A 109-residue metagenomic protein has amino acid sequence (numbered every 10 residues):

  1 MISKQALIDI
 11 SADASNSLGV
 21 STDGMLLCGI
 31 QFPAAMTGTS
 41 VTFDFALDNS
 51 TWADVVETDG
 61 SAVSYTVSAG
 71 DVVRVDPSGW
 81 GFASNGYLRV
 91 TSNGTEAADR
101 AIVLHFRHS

Functional and structural regions predicted by a protein language model:
M1-S3, H108-S109: Basic Lys/Arg-rich amphipathic helical interaction modules
I2-A6, N49-T58: Surface-exposed loop/edge segments in extracytoplasmic proteins
K4, L26-L27: Short secondary-structure boundary micro-motifs
D13-M25, D59-S109: Beta-sandwich interaction modules
P33-S40, G94-R100: Extended, low-complexity, turn-rich repeat/linker tracts enriched in Gly/Pro/Ser/Thr and Asp/Glu that occur
G38-D54, L104: Short, surface-exposed beta-strand/strand-loop-strand elements in extracellular ectodomains
